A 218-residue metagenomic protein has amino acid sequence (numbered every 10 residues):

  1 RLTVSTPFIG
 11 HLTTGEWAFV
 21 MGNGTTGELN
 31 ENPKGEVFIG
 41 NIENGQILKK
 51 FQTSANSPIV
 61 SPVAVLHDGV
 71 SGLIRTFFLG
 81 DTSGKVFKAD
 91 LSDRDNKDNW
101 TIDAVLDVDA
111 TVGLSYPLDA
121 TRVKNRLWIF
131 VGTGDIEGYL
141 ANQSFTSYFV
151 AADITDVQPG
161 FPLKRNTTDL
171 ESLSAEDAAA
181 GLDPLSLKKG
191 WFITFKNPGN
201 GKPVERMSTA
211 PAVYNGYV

Functional and structural regions predicted by a protein language model:
R1-V218: Beta-propeller fold recognition
